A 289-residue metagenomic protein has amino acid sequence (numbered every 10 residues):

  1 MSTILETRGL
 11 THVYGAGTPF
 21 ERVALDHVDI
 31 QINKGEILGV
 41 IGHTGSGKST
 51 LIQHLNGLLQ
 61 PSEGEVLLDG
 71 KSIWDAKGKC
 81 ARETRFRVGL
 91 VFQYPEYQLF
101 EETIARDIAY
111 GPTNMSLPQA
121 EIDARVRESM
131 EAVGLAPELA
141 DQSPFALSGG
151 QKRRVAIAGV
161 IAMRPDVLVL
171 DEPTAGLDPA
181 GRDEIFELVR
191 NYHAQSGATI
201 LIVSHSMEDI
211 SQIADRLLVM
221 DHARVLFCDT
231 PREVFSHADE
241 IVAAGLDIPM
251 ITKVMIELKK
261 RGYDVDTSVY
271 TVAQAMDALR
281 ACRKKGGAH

Functional and structural regions predicted by a protein language model:
N56: Helix-to-loop junction immediately C-terminal to a conserved catalytic motif
E65-E83: ABC ATPase NBD Q-loop/coupling interface
A120-E138: Conserved ABC ATPase "signature" region
S143-L147, Q151: Conserved ABC ATPase signature
R164: Conserved catalytic motifs of ABC-family nucleotide-binding domains
L168-D171: Catalytic Walker B motif of ABC-type/P-loop ATPase nucleotide-binding domains
H222-A223: Conserved ABC ATPase "signature" C-loop
